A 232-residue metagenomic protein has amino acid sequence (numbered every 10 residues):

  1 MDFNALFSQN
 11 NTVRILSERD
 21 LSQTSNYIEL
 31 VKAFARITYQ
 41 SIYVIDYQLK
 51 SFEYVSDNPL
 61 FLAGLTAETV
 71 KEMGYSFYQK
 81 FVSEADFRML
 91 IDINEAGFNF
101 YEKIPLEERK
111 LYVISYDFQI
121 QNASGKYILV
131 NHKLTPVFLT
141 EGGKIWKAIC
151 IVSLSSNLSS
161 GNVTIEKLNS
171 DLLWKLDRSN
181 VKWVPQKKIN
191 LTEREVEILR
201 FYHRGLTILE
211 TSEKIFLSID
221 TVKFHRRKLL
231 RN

Functional and structural regions predicted by a protein language model:
Q23-Y75, N169-R178: PAS-family sensory domain signal
L60-F61, Q79, F87, L230: Sensory helix hotspots in PAS and closely related PAS-like folds
F77-Y101: PAS/GAF/H-NOX family sensory domains and closely associated sensor/linker modules
Y101-L134: Per-ARNT-Sim (PAS) sensory domains and their PAS-associated C-terminal
K133-A148, S156-S159: Short loop/turn elements at sensory-signaling interfaces that couple input to output
S170-R194: Regulatory hinge/linker segments at domain boundaries that couple sensory/effector modules to output domains
E195-Y202, L229: Short alpha-helical "packing" element that flanks the helix-turn-helix/winged-helix DNA-binding module
G205-N232: Recognition helix of helix-turn-helix DNA-binding domains
